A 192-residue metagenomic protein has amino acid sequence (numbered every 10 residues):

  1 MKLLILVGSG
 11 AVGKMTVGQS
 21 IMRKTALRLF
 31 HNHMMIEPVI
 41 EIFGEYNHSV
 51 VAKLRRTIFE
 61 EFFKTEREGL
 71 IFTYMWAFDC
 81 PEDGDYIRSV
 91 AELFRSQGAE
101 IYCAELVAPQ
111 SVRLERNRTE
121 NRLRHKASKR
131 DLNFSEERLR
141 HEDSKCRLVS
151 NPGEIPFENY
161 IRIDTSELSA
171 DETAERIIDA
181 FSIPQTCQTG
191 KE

Functional and structural regions predicted by a protein language model:
L6: Hydrophobic anchor at the beta1->P-loop junction of P-loop NTPases
G10: The conserved Walker
G13: Conserved glycine(s) of the Walker
T16-F63: Conserved substrate/cofactor phosphate-moiety recognition/catalytic segment in nucleotide-dependent phosphotransferases
V50-L106, Q110: Glycine-rich phosphate-binding loop used to anchor ATP phosphates in small-molecule kinases, encompassing both
R55, F59, A170-I178: Short, amphipathic alpha-helical "lid/cap" segments that border enzyme active or binding sites
Q110-N117: Switch/connector loops and helix/strand junctions flanking conserved nucleotide-binding motifs in nucleotide-processing
T119, L123-E172: Small-molecule kinase domains that catalyze NTP-dependent phosphoryl transfer to phosphate-bearing small molecules
